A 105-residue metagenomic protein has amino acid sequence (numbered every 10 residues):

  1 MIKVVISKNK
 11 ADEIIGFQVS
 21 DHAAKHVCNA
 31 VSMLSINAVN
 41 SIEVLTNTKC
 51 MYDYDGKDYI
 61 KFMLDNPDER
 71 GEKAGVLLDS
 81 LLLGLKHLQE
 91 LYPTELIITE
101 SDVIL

Functional and structural regions predicted by a protein language model:
M1-H26, I36-L105: N-terminal intrinsically disordered, cationic/polar leader segments that include organellar targeting peptides
S32-M33: Short N-proximal segments of mature Sec-exported proteins
